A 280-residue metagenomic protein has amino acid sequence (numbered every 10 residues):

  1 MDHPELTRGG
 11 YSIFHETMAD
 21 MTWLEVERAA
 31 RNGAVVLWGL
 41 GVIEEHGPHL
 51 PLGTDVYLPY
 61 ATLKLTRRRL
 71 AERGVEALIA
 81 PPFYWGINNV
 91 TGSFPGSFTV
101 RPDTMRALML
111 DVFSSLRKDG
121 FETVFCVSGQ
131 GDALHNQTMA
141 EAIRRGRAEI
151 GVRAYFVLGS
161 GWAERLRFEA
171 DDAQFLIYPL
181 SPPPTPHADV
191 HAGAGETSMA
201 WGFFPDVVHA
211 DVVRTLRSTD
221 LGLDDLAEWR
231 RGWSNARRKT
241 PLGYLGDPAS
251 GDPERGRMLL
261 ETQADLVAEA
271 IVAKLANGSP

Functional and structural regions predicted by a protein language model:
M1-F125, G129-P280: Extended, histidine- and acidic-residue-enriched regions that form the cofactor-binding/catalytic faces
